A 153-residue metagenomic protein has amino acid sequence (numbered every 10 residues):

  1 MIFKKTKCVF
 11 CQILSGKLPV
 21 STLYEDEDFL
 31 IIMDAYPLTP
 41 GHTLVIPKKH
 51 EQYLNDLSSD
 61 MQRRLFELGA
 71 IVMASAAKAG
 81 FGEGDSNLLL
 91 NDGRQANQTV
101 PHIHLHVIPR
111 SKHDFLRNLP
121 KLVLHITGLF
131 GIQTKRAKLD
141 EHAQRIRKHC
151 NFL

Functional and structural regions predicted by a protein language model:
M1-L153: HIT superfamily nucleotide-processing domains
